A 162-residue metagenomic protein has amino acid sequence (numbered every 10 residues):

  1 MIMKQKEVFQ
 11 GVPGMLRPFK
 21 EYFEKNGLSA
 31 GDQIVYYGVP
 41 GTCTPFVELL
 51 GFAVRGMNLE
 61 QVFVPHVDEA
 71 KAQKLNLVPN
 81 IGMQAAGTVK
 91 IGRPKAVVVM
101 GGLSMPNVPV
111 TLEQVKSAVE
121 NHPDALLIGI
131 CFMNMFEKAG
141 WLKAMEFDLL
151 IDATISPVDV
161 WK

Functional and structural regions predicted by a protein language model:
M1-G31: Short N-terminal or domain-adjacent regulatory/targeting segments
E7-M15, G38-C43, L103-P106: Short, glycine-rich nucleotide/cofactor-binding loops
K25-A30, M57, E120-D124: Secondary-structure boundary elements
A30-R55: N-terminal interaction modules that seed assembly of large macromolecular complexes
D32-P40, V64-P65, A96-G102, L127-G129: Short glycine-rich or small-residue beta-strand-to-loop segments that form or flank ligand, phosphate, metal/Fe-S
C43-T44, K71-A72, N134-A139: Short, charged/polar "capping" segments at the starts of alpha-helices and the immediately preceding loops
F46-P106: Long, charge-dense
G87-G92, A96, M100-K162: Glycine-rich, aromatic-bearing surface loops/beta-hairpins
